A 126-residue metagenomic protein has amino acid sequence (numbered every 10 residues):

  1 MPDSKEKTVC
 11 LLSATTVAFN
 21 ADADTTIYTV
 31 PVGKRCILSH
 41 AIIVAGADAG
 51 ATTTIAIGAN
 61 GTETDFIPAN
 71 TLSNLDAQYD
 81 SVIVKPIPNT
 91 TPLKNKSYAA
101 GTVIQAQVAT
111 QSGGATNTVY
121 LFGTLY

Functional and structural regions predicted by a protein language model:
M1-Y126: Surface-exposed, low-hydrophobicity beta-strand/loop segments enriched in small/polar/acidic residues
